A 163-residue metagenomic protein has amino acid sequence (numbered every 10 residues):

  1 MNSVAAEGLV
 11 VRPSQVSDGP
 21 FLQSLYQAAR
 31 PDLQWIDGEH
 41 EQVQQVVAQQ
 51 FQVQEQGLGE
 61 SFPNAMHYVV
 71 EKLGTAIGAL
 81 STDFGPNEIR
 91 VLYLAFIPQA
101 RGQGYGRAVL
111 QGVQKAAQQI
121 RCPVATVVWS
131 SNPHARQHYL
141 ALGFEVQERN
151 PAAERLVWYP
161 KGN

Functional and structural regions predicted by a protein language model:
V10-W35, Q147: A short beta-loop-alpha structural element at the N-terminal edge of CoA-dependent acyl/N-acetyltransferase catalytic
R30-Q56: Conserved GNAT-fold acetyl-CoA-binding loop/helix
M66-L80: Conserved beta-hairpin
D83-L92, R101, I120, N150-A152: A conserved beta-turn-beta hairpin within the catalytic core of GNAT-like acetyltransferases that forms part
F96, G102-K115, Q137-A141: Conserved acetyl-CoA-binding loop-helix of GNAT-fold acetyltransferases
I97, R101, T126-R136, A152-Y159: Conserved beta-strand-loop-alpha-helix junction that forms the acyl-donor binding cleft
R107, S131-E148, A152: Conserved active-site alpha-helix within GNAT-family acetyltransferase domains
A117-W129: Conserved GNAT acetyl-CoA-binding A-motif
